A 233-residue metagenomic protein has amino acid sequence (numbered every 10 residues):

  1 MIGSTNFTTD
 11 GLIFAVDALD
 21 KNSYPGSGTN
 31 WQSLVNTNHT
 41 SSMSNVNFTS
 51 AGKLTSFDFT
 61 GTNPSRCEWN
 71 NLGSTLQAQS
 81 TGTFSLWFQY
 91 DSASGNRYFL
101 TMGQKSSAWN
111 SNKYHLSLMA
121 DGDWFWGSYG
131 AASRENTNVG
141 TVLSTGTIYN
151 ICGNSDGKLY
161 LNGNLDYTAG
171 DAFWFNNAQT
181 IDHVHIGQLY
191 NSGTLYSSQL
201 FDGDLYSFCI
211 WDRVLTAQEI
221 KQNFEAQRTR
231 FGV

Functional and structural regions predicted by a protein language model:
N6-D10, T49-S50, Q77-Q79, L118-M119 (+3 more regions): Extracellular/periplasmic catalytic domains that process cell-envelope and extracellular macromolecules
T8-P25, G82-S92, N150, S155-Y160 (+2 more regions): Extracellular, beta-strand-rich glycan-interacting domains
Y24-S27, W31-L34, N38, S42-S44 (+6 more regions): Extracellular glycan-recognition modules
L72-S74, N138-V142, F173: Beta-strand-rich interaction surfaces with strong enrichment in secreted/lumenal proteins
F125-N150: Short, aromatic/His-centered strand-loop micro-motif at the edge of beta-sheets
A169-D204: Flexible glycan-contacting loops in extracellular carbohydrate-active proteins
